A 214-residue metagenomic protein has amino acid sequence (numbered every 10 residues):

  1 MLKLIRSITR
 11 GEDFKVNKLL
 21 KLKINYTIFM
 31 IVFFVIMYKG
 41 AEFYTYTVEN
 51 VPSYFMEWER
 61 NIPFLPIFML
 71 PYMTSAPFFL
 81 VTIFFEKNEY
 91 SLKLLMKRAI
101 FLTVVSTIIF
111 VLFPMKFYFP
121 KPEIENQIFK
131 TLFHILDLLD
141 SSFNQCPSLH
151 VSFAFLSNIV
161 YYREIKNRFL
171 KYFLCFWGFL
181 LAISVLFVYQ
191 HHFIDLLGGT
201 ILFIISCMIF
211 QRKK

Functional and structural regions predicted by a protein language model:
L2-F78, F133: N-terminal transmembrane-helix/juxtamembrane module of multi-pass inner/ER membrane proteins
L22-M30, K93-F101, L170-L174, I194: Alpha-helical transmembrane segments of integral membrane proteins
F29, F33, M37, F101 (+3 more regions): Hydrophobic faces of alpha-helical transmembrane segments in multi-pass integral membrane proteins
V35-K39, T103-L112, F176-V188: Aromatic-anchored segments of alpha-helical transmembrane domains
F43-E57, F85-L170: Membrane-interface loops
P71, S75, A99, L174-W177: Hydrophobic alpha-helical transmembrane segments of polytopic
T74-Y90: Internal transmembrane alpha-helix with an interfacial aromatic "cap," most often the third helix
H134-K214: Membrane-embedded catalytic cores of phosphoryl/pyrophosphoryl-handling enzymes
